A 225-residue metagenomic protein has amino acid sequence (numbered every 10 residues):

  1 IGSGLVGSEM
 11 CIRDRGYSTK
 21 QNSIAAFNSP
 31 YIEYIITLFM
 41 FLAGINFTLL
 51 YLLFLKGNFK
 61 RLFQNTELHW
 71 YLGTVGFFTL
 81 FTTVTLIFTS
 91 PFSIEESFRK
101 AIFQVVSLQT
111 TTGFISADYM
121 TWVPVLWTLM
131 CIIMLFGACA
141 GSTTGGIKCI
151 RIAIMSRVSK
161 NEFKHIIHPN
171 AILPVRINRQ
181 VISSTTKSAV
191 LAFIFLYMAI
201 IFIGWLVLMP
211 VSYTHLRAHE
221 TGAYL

Functional and structural regions predicted by a protein language model:
I1-G7, I12, H215, G222-L225: Single conserved hydrophobic/aromatic residue that forms the stacking wall/gate of nucleotide- or nucleobase-binding
V6, F41-Q64, L72, F77-F81 (+4 more regions): Juxtamembrane interface elements at the cytosolic ends of transmembrane helices in multi-pass membrane proteins
S8, S97-A101, S156-I166, Y213-R217: Juxtamembrane non-transmembrane "cap" segments at the membrane-aqueous interface of multi-pass membrane proteins
K20-G57, M120-V158: Pore domain of cation channels
A25-P30, F81-T143: Membrane-embedded translocation segments of transport machinery
I36-T48, T74-L86, M130-A138, I200-M209: Hydrophobic core segments of alpha-helical transmembrane domains in multi-pass membrane transport and ion-translocation
I94, F98-S107, I203-H219: C-terminal hydrophobic structural anchor segments that stabilize assembly/packing rather than catalytic chemistry
P124-L208: C-terminal structural cap/anchor segments
